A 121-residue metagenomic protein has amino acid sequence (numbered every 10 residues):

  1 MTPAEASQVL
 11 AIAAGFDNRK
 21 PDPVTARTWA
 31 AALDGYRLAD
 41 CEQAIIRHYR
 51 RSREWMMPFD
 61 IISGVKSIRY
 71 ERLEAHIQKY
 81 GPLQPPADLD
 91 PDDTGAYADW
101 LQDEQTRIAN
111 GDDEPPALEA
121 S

Functional and structural regions predicted by a protein language model:
M1-S121: Charged interaction scaffolds used for protein-protein
